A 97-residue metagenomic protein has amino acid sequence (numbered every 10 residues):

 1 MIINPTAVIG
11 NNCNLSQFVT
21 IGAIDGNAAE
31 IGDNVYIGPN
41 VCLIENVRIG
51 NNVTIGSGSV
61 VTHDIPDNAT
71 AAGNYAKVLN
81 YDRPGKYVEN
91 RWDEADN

Functional and structural regions predicted by a protein language model:
I2-P5, G10-N11, L15-Q17, I21-A23 (+7 more regions): Left-handed beta-helix
D25, D82-R83: Conserved catalytic-core motifs of eukaryotic protein kinase domains, centered on the activation segment
I65, Y81-D82: Short glycine-/acidic-enriched loop or helix-start segments at secondary-structure transitions that form or flank
R83-N97: Terminal amphipathic alpha-helical/low-complexity segments used for targeting or macromolecular assembly
